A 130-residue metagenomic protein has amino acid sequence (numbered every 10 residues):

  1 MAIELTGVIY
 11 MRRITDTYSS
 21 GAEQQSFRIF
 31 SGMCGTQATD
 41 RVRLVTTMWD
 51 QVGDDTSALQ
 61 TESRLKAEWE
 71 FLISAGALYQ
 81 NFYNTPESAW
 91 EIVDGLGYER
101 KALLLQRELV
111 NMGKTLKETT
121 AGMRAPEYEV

Functional and structural regions predicted by a protein language model:
M1-V130: Conserved GTPase G-domain substructure that encodes guanine base recognition and part of the catalytic core, centered
